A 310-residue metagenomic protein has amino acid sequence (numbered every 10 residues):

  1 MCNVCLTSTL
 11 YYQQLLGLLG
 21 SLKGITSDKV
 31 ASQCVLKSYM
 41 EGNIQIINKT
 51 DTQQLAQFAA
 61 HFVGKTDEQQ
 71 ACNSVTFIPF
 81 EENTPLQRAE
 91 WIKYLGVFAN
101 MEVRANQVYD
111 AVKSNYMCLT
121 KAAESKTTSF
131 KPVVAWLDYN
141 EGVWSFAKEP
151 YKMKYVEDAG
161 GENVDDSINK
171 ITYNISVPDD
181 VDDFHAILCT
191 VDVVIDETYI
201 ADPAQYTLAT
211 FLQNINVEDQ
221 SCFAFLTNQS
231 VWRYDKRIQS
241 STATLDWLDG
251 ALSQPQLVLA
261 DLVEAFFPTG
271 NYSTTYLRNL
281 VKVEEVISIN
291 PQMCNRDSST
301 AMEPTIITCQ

Functional and structural regions predicted by a protein language model:
M1-Q310: N-terminal ligand-binding lobe of clamshell/alpha-beta domains
